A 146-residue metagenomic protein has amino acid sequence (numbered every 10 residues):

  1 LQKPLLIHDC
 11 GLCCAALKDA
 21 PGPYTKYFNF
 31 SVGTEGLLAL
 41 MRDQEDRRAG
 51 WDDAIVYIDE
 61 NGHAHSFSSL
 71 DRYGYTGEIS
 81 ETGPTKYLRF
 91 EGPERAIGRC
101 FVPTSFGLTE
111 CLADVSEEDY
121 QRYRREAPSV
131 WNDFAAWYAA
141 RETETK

Functional and structural regions predicted by a protein language model:
L1-K146: Anionic-ligand binding patches
